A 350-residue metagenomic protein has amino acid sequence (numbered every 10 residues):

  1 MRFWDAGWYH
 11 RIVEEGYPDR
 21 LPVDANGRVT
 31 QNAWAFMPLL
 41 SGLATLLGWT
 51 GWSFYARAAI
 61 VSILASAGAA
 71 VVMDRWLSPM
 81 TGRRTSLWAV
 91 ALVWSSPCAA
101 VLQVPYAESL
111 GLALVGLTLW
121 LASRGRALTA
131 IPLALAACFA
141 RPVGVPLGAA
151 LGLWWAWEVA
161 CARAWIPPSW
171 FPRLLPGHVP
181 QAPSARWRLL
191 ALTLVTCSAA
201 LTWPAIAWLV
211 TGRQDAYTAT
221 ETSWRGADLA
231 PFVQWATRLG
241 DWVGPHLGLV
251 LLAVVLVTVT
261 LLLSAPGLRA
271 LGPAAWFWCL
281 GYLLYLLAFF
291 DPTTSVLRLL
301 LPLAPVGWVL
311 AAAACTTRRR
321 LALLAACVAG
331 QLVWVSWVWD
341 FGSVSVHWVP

Functional and structural regions predicted by a protein language model:
W4-P22, N26-G51, F232-A236: Short hydrophobic/aromatic helix or loop-helix immediately within or flanking a transmembrane segment in polytopic
G27-W34, P38, G42, T50-V71 (+1 more regions): Loop-to-helix entry region of an early transmembrane alpha helix in multi-pass inner-membrane enzymes
T45-L46, I60-M80, V259-P266: Transmembrane-helix motifs of polytopic, lipid-linked glycan transferases
W52, A56-R57, M73-S95, A113 (+2 more regions): Transmembrane-helix signature of polytopic, membrane-embedded enzymes that assemble or transfer cell-envelope glycans
V61-A65, M80-L117, A137-L153, V296-P302: Multi-pass, polyprenyl lipid-linked donor-dependent membrane glycosyltransferases
T118-T129, A314: Membrane-interface transmembrane helices that cradle and orient dolichyl/undecaprenyl
G148-T260, P266, L271-C279: Membrane-lumen/periplasm interface segments of specific transmembrane helices in polyprenyl phosphate-linked
L194-C197, T316-V344: Signature aromatic-anchored transmembrane alpha helix within multi-pass, membrane-resident enzymes that catalyze glycan
